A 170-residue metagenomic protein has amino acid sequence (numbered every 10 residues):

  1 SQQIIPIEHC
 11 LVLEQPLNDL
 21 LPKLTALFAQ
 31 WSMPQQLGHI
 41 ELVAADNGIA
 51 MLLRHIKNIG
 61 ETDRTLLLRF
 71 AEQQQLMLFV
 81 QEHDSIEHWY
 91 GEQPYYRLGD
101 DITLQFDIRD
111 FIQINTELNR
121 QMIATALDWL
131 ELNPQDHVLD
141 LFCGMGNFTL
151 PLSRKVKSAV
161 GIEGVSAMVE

Functional and structural regions predicted by a protein language model:
S1-M33, L37: Extended interfacial segments that mediate partner engagement and assembly in macromolecular machines
Q2-Q3, K57-I59: Short, surface-exposed beta-strand-loop junctions and turns on beta-sheet-rich folds
P6, N47-I56, T103-D107: Short, aliphatic-rich beta-strand segments
E8-L11, Q15, R54-N58, D110 (+1 more regions): Generic amphipathic alpha-helical segments used as scaffolds and interaction surfaces in large, multi-domain proteins
Q35-A44, E82: A short glycine-rich, hydrophobically flanked beta-strand micro-motif that places a catalytic Asp/Glu for divalent metal
A44-D46, G99: A generic beta-sheet turn/junction motif
N58-E170: Rossmann-like S-adenosyl-L-methionine
